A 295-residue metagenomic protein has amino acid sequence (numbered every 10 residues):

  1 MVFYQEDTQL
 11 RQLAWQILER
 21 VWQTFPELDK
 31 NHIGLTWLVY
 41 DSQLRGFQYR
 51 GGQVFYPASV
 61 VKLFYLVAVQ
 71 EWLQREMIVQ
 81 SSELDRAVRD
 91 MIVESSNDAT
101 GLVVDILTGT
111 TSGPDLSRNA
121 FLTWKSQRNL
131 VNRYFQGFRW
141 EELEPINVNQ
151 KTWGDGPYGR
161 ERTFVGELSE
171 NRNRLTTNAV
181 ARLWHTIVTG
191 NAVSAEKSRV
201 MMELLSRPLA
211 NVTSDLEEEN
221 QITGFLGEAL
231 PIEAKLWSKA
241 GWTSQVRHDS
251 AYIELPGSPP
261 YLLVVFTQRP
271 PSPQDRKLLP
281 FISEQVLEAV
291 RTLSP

Functional and structural regions predicted by a protein language model:
M1-L18, H32, N129, R172 (+1 more regions): Structured C-terminal helix/loop/strand segments within mature extracytoplasmic catalytic/sensor domains
M1-Q53: Beta-lactamase-like hydrolase cores
V2-R20, E83-E167, N173-N178: Active-site-adjacent helix/loop patches that line small-molecule binding or acyl-intermediate pockets
K30-I33, L44, R50-G52, Y56-V60 (+5 more regions): Extracytoplasmic
S42-L44, V54-Y56, D98-A99, G109-T110 (+5 more regions): Solvent-exposed loop/turn segments at secondary-structure junctions within structured extracellular/periplasmic domains
Y56-I78, M91, L263: Active-site SXXK
V67-R75, D105, R182-T189, E288: Short glycine/serine- and small hydrophobic-enriched flexible loop segments
E71-R89, T100, S194-S198: Short, well-structured active-site flanking segments
